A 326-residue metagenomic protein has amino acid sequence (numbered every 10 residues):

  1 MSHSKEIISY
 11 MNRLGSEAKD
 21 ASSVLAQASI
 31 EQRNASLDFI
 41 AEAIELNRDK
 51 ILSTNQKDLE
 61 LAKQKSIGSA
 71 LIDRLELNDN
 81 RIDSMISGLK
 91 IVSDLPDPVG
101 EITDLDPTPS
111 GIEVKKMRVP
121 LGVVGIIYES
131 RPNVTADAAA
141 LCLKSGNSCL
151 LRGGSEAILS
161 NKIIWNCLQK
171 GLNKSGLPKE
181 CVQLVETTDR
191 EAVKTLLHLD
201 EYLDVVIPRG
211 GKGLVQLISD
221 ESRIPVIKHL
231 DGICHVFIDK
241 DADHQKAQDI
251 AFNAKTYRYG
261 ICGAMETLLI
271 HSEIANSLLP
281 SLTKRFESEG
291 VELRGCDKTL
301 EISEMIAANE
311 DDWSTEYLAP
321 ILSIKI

Functional and structural regions predicted by a protein language model:
M1-V114: N-terminal Rossmann-like NAD(P)+-binding subdomain of aldehyde/semialdehyde dehydrogenases
I8, E17, S130-N133, D137-S145 (+3 more regions): ALDH superfamily catalytic-core signature
S29, R33, G146, V206 (+1 more regions): Residue-level signal for inorganic ion chemistry
S36, T188-E191, S277: Short, conserved clusters of charged catalytic residues that mark active-site and nucleotide-handling motifs
I40, E156, E266-I270: Conserved short loop/turn motifs at secondary-structure junctions
D94, T103-D241, Q245: Rossmann-like NAD(P) dinucleotide-binding subdomain of oxidoreductase/dehydrogenase enzymes
